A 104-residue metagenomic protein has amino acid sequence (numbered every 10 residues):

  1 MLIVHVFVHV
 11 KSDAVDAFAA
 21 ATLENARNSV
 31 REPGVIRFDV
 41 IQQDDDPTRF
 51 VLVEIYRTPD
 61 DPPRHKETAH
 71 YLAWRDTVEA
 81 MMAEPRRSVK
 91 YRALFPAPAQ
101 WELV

Functional and structural regions predicted by a protein language model:
L2, V40-T48, D76-V104: Glycine-rich beta-strand-turn "strand-cap" elements at beta-sheet edges
L2-H9, D39-K66, V104: Short, well-ordered beta-strand segments in beta-rich or mixed alpha/beta enzyme and ligand-binding folds
L2-V40: N-terminal first-folded block
D13-V15, D45, D61, F95-P96: Generic "edge-of-domain/loop-turn" microfeature
A20-I36, I55-V89: An amphipathic, aromatic/His-enriched active-site/gating alpha helix that lines ligand/cofactor pockets
